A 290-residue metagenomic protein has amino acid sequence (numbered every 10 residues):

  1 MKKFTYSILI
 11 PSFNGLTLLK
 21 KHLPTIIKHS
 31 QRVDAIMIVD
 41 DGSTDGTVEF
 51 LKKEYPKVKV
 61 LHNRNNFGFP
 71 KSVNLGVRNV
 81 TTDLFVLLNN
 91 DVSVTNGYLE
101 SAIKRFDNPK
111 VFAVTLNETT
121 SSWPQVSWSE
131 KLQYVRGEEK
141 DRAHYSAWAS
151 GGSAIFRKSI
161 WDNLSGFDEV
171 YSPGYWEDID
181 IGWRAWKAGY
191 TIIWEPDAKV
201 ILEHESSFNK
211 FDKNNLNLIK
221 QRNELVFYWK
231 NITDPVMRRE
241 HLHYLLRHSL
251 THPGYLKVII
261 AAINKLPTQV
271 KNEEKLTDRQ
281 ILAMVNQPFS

Functional and structural regions predicted by a protein language model:
P24-V33: Short, acidic, metal-binding catalytic loop of nucleotide-sugar glycosyltransferases
T25, D40-E49, N65, V92: A conserved acidic beta->alpha catalytic loop
N63-V80: Glycine-rich, basic loop-to-helix element that forms the pyrophosphate-binding segment of sugar-nucleotide handling
F85: Short aromatic/hydrophobic "clamp" motif used to bind/position activated sugar donors
V92-S127: Conserved donor NDP-sugar-binding/catalytic core segment of glycosyltransferases
S129-A147: Short, flexible, basic/aromatic active-site loop/helix in glycosyltransferases
A147-S165, V170-I201: A short, conserved alpha-helix in the catalytic core of glycosyltransferases
D234-S290: Non-catalytic, C-terminal membrane-associated alpha-helical segments of glycosyltransferases
